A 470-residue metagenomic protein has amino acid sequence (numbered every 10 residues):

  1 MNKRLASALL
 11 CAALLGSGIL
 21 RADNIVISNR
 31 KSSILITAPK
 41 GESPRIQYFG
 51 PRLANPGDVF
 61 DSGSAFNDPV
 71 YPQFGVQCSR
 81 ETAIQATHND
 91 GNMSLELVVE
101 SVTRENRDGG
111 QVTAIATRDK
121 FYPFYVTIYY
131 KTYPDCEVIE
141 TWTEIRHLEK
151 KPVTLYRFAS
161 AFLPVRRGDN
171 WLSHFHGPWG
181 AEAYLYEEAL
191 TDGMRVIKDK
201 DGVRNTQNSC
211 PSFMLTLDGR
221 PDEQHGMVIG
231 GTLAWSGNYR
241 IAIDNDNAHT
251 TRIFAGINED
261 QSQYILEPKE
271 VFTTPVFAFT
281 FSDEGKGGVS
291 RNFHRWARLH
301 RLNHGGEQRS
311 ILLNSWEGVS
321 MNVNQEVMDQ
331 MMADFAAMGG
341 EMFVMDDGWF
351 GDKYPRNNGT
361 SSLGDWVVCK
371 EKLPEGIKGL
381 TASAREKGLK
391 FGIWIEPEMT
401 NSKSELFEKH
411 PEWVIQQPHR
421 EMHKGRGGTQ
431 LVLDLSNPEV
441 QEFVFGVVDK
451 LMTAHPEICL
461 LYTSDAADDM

Functional and structural regions predicted by a protein language model:
M1-A8: Bacterial N-terminal signal peptides that target proteins for export
A8-S17: Bacterial N-terminal signal peptides
D23, T251-I265: Short acidic, Pro/Gly- and aromatic-enriched capping/linker segments at domain boundaries
D23-I36, S43-D244, D260: Polysaccharide-binding surfaces and accessory modules of carbohydrate-active proteins
T143, K269, A384: Conserved, mostly hydrophobic/aromatic
Y264-D283: Short Pro-Gly-centered flexible turn/kink motifs
Q308-S383, K387-G446, M452-P456, L460: Aromatic-lined carbohydrate-binding/catalytic grooves of carbohydrate-active enzymes
Y462-M470: Single conserved hydrophobic/aromatic residue that forms the stacking wall/gate of nucleotide- or nucleobase-binding
